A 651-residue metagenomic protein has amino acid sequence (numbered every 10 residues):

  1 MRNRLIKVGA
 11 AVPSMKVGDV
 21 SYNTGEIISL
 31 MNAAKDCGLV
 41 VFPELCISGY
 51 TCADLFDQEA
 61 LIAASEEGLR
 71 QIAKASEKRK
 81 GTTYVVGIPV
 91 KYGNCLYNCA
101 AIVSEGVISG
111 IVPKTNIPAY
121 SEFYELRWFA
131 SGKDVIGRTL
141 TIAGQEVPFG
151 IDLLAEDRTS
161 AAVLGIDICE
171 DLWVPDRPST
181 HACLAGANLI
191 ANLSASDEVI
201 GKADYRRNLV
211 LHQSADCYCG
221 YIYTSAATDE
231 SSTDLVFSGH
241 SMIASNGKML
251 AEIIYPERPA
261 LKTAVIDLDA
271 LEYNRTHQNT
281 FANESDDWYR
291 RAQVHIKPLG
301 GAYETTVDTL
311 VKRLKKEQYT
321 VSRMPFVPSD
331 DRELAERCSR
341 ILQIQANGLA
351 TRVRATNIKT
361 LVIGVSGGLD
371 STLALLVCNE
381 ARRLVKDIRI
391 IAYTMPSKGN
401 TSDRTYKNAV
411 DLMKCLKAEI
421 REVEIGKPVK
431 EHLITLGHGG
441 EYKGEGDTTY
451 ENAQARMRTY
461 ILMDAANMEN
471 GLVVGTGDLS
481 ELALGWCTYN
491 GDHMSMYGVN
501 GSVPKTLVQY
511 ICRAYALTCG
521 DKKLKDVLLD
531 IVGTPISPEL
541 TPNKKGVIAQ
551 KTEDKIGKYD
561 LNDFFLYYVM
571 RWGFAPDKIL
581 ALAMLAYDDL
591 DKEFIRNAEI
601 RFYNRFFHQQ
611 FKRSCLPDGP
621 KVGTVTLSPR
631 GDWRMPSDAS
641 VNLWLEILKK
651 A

Functional and structural regions predicted by a protein language model:
M1-G364, E380-K386: Enzyme catalytic cores with a strong preference for nitrogen-chemistry domains
S160, C217-C219, S231, E252 (+2 more regions): ATP/NTP-dependent adenylation/nucleotidyl-transfer catalytic domains that generate, transfer, or process NMP-activated
